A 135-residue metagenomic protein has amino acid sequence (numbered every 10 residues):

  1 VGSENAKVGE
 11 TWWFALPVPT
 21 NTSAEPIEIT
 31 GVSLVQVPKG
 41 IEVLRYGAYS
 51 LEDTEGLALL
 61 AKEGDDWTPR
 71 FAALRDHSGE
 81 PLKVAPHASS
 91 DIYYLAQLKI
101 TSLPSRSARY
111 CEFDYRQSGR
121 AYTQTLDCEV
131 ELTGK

Functional and structural regions predicted by a protein language model:
V1-K135: Non-catalytic macromolecular-recognition regions in eukaryotic signaling proteins
